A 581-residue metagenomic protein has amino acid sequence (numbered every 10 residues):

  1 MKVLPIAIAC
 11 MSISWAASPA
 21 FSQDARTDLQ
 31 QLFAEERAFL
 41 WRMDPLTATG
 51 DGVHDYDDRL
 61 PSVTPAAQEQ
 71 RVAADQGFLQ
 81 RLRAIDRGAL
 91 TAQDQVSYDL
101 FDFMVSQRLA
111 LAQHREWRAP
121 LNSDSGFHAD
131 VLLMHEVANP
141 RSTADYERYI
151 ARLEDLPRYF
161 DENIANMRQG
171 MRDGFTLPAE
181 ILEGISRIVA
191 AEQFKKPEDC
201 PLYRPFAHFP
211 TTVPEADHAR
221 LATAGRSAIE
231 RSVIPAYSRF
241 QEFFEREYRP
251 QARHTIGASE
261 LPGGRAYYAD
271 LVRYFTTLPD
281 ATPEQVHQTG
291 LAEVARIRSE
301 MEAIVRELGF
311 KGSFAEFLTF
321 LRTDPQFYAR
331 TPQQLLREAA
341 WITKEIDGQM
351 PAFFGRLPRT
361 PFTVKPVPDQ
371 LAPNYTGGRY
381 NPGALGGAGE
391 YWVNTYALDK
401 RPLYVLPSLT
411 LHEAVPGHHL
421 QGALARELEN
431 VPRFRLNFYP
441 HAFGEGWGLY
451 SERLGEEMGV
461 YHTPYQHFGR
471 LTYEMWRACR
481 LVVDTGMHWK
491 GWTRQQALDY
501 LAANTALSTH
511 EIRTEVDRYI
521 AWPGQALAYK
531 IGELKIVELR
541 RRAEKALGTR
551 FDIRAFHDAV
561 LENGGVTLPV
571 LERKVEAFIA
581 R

Functional and structural regions predicted by a protein language model:
P5-A16: Bacterial N-terminal signal peptides
F21-R581: N-terminal maturation segment of proteins
